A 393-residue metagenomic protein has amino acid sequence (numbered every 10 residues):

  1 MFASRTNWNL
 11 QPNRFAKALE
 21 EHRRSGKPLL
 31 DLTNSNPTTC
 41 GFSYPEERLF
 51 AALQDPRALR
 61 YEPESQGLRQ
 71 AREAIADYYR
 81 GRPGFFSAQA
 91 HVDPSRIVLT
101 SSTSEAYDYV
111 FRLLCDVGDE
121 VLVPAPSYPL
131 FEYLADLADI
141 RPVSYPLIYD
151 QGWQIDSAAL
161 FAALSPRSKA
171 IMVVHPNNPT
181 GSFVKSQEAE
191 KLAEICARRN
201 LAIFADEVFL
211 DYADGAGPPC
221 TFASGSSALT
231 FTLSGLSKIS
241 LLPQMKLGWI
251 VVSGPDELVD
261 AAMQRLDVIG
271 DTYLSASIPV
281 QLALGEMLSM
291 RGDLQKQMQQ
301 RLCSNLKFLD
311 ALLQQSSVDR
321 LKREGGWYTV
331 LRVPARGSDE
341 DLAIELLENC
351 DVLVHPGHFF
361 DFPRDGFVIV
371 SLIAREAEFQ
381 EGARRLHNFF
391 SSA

Functional and structural regions predicted by a protein language model:
F2-S102, Y109, A159, M287-M290 (+1 more regions): N-terminal small-domain helix-loop-helix segment of the aminotransferase-like
S25, A138, R198-R199, S316 (+2 more regions): Helix C-cap/helix->beta junction micro-motif
A58-E194, D211-S224, F231, F379 (+1 more regions): Conserved core of the PLP fold type I
D77, G81, H91, F161-A162 (+3 more regions): PLP-dependent enzyme catalytic core of the Aspartate aminotransferase-like
S226-C303, A311, F389-A393: Conserved core segment of the aminotransferase class I/II
G285, L302-D310, R320-V333, R364: Conserved glycine-rich beta-strand-loop-beta hairpin in the small C-terminal domain of fold type I
